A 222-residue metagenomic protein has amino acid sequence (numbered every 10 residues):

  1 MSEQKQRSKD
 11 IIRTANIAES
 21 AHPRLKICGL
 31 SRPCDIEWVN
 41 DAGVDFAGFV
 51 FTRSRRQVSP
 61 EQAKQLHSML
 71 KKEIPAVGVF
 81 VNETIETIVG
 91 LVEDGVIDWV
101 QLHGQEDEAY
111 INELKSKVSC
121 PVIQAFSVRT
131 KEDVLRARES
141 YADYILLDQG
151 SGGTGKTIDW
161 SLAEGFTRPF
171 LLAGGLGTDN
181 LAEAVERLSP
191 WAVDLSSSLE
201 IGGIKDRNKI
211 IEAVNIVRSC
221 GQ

Functional and structural regions predicted by a protein language model:
S2-Q222: Conserved N-terminal beta1-alpha1 strand-loop-helix module at the mouth
